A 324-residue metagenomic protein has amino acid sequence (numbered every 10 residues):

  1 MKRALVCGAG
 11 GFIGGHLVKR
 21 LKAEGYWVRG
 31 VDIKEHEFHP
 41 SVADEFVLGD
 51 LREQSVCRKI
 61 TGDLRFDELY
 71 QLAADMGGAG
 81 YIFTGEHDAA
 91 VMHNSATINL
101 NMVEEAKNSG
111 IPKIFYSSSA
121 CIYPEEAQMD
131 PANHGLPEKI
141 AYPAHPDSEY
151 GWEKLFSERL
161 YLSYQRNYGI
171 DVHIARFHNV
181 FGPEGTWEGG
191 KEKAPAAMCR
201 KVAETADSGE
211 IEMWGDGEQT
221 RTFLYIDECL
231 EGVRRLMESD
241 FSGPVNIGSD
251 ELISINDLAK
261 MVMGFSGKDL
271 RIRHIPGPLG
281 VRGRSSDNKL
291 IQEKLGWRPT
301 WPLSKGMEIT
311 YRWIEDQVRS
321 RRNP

Functional and structural regions predicted by a protein language model:
A4-E24: N-terminal Rossmann NAD(P)H-binding glycine-rich loop of SDR-like oxidoreductase domains
Y26-E35: Conserved glycine-rich Rossmann-like NAD(P)H-binding loop of the short-chain dehydrogenase/reductase
V42-E53: Rossmann-fold cofactor-recognition segment
L51-S95, N108, E125: NAD(P)H-binding glycine-rich loop region in Rossmannoid oxidoreductase-like domains and their noncatalytic homologs
L100-D147: Conserved Rossmann-fold NAD(P)-dependent oxidoreductase catalytic core, especially the SDR/UDP-sugar
E126-G135, R159-M237, D250-L252, K260-S266: NAD(P)-dependent short-chain dehydrogenase/reductase
E149, E153: Active-site helix of classical SDR
E204-P324: C-terminal substrate-binding subdomain of Rossmann-fold SDR/epimerase-dehydratase oxidoreductases
